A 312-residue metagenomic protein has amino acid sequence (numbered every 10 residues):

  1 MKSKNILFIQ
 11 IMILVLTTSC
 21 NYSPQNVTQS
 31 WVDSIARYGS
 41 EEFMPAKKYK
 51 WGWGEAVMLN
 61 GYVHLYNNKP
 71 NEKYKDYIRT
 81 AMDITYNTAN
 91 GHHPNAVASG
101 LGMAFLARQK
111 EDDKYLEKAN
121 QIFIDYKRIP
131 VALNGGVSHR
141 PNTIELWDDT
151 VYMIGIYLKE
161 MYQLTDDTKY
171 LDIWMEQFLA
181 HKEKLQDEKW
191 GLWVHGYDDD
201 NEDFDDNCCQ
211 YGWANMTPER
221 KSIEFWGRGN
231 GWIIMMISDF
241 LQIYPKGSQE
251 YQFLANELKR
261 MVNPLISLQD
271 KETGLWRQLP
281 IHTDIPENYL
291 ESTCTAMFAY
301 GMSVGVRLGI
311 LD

Functional and structural regions predicted by a protein language model:
M1-I9: Bacterial N-terminal signal peptides that target proteins for export
T18-S19: C-terminal motif of bacterial Sec signal peptides marking the signal peptidase cleavage site
Y22-D312: Glycan-recognition and catalytic cores of secretory/periplasmic carbohydrate-active enzymes
